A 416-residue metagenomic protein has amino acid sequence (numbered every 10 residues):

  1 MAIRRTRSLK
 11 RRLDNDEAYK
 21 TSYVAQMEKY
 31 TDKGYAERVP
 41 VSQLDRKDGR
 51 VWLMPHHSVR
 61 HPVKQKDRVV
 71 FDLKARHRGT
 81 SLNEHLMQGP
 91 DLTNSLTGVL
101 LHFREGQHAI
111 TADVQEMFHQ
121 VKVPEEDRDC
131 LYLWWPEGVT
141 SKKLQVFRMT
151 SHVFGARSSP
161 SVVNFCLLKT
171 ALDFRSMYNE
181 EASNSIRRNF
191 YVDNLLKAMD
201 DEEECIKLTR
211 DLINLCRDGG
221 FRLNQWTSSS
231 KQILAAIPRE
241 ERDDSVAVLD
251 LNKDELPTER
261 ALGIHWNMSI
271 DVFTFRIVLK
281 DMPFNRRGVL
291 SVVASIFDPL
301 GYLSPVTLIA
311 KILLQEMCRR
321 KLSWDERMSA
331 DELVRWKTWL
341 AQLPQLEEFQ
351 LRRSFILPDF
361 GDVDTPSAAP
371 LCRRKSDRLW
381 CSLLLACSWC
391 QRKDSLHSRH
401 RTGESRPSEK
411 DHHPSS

Functional and structural regions predicted by a protein language model:
M1-S416: Conserved acidic
